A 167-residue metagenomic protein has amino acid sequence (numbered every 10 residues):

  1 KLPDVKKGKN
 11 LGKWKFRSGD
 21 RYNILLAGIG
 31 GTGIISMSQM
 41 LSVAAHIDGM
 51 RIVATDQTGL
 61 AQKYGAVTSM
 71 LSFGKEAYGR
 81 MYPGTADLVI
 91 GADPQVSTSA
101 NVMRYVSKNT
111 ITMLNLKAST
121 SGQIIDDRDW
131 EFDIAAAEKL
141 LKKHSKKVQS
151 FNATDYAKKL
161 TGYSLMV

Functional and structural regions predicted by a protein language model:
K1-V167: Active-site cofactor/cluster-binding pocket
